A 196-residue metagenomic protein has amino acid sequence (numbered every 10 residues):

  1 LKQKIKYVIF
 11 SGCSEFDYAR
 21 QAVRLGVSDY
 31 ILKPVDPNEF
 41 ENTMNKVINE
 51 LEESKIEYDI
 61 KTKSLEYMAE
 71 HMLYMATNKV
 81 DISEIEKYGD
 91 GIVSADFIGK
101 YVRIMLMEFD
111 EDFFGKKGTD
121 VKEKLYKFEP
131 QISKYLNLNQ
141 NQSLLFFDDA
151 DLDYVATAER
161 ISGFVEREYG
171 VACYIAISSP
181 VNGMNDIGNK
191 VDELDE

Functional and structural regions predicted by a protein language model:
K2, A22, F97, E168: Conserved catalytic network of the ASCE P-loop NTPase/AAA+ motor domain
Q3-K4, S14-D29: Alpha4 helix (beta4-alpha4-beta5 surface) of REC/receiver domains from two-component response regulators
K4, P130-I132, G170-A172: A generic structural signal for alpha->beta connector loops
C13-E15, D36-P37: Conserved nucleotide-binding/hydrolysis micro-motifs of P-loop NTPases
V23, D29-G163, I177-E196: Interdomain helical linkers/hinges and coiled-coil/dimerization scaffolds that transmit conformational signals
R167-S179: Conserved short beta-strand edge segments in small beta-sheet-based binding/regulatory domains
